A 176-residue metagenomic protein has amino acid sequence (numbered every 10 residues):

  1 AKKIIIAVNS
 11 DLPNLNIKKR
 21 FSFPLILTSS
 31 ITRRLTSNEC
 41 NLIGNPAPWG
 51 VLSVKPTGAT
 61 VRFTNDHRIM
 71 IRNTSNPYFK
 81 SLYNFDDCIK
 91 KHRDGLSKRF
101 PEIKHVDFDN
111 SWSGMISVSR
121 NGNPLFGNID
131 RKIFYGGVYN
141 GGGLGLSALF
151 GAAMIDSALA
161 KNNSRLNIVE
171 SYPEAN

Functional and structural regions predicted by a protein language model:
A1-N38, L42-D130: Active-site substrate-recognition segment that forms the wall of the catalytic cavity or substrate channel
I129-N176: C-terminal lid/capping helical subdomain adjacent to the catalytic/cofactor pocket in oxidative enzymes
